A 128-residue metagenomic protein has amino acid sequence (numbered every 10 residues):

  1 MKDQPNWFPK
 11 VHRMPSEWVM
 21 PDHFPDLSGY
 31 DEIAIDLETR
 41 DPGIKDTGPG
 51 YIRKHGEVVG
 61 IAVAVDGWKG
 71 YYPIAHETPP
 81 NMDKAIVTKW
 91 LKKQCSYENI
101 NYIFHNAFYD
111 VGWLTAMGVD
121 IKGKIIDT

Functional and structural regions predicted by a protein language model:
K2-T128: Conserved RNase H-like, two-metal-ion catalytic cores of nucleic-acid enzymes
